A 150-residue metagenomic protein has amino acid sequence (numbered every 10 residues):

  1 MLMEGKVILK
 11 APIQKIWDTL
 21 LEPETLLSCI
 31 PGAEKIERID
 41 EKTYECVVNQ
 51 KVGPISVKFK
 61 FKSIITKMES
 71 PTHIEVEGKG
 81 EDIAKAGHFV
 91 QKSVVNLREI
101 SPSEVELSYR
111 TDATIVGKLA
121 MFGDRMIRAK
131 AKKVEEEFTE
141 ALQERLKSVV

Functional and structural regions predicted by a protein language model:
M1-K51: Hydrophobic ligand-binding cavity/cleft-lining segments
L2-I8, T43-E45, K60, H73 (+2 more regions): Intrinsic-disorder/low-complexity, polar/charged segments enriched in Ser/Thr/Lys/Arg/Asp/Glu/Gln
G5-V7, E34, F61-K67, Q91-E99: Hydrophobic/aromatic beta-strand elements that line small-molecule binding cavities or substrate pockets in beta-rich
P12, E41, S70-P71, I100-S103: Short strand-connecting beta-turns/loops that link adjacent beta-strands
I16, L20, L26, I65 (+2 more regions): Hydrophobic pocket/interface hotspot
R38-E81, E137: Glycine-rich portal/gate segments that line the openings of hydrophobic small-molecule binding cavities
G80-A129: Beta-strand/loop substructures that line and gate deep hydrophobic ligand-binding cavities in soluble
V116-V150: A conserved amphipathic terminal alpha-helix motif
